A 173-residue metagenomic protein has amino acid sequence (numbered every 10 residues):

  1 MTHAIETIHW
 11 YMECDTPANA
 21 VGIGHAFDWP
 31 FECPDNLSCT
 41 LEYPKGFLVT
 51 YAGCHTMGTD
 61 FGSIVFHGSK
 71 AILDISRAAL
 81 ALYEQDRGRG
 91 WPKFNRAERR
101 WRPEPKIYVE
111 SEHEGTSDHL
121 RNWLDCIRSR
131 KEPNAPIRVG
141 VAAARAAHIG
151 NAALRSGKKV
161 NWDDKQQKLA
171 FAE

Functional and structural regions predicted by a protein language model:
M1-A97, R102-R138, A144-E173: Contiguous beta-strand/loop segments that form the cofactor/metal-binding neighborhood of enzyme cores
